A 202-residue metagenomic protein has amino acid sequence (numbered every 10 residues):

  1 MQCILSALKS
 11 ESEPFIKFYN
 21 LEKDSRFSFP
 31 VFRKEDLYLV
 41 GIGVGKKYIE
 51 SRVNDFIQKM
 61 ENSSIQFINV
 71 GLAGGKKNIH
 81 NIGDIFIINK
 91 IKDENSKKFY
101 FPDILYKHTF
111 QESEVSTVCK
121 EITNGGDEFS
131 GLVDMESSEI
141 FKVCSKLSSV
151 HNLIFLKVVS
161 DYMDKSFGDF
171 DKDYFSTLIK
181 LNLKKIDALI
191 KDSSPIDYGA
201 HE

Functional and structural regions predicted by a protein language model:
M1-C3, L37: Extreme N-terminal starter segment of soluble prokaryotic enzymes
C3-S6, L181: Intrinsic-disorder/low-complexity peptide segments enriched for small residues
S6-A7, G41: Small/polar loops that bind or transfer phosphate-bearing groups
L8-K9, S137: Helix N-cap/beta->alpha junction signal
S10-F15, Y48: Short N-terminal binding/cap micro-motifs at the start of the first secondary-structure element
E13, K17-S25, H108-T109: Short glycine-aromatic motifs
R26-E202: Glycine-rich phosphate- or other oxyanion-binding loops that anchor nucleotides, phosphorylated ligands
